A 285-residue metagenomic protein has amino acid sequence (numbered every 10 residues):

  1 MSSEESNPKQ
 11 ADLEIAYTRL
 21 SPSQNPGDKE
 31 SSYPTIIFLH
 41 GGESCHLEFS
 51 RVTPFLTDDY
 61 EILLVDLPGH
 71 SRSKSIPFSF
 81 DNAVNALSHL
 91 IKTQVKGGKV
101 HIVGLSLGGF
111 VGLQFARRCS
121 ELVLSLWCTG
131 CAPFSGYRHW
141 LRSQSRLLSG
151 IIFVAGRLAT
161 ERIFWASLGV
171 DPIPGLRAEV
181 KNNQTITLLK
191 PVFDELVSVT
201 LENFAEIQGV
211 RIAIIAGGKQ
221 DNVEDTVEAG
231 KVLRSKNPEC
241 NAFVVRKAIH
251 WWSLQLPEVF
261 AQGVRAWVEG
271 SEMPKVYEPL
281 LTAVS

Functional and structural regions predicted by a protein language model:
L13-K74: Conserved HGGG/HGGXW glycine-rich cap/lid loop of the alpha/beta-hydrolase fold
S23-N25, R51, L63-V103: Active-site loop/oxyanion-hole signature of alpha/beta-hydrolase fold enzymes
G104-G108, G112: Gly/Ala-rich beta-loop-alpha elbow adjacent to hydrolase catalytic centers
R117-R118, L122-V154: Flexible "cap/lid" loop of the alpha/beta hydrolase fold
Y137-H139, V154-V210: Conserved alpha/beta-hydrolase catalytic His-Asp/Glu region
P191-S235, V244: Conserved serine/cysteine hydrolase catalytic core
A242-A248: Short glycine-rich catalytic loops that host catalytic nucleophiles or stabilize transition states across multiple
A248-A261: Catalytic histidine-centered segment of alpha/beta-hydrolase-like enzymes
